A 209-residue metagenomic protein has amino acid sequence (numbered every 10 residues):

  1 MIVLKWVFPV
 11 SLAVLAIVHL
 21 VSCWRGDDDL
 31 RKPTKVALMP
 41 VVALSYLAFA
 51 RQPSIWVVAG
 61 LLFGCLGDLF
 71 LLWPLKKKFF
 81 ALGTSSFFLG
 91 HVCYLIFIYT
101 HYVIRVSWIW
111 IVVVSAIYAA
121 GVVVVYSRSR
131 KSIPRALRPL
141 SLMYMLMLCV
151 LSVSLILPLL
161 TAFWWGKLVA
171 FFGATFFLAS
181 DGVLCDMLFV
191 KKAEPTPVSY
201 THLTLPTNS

Functional and structural regions predicted by a protein language model:
M1-K5, S45-W56, I96-I109, I156-V169: Helix-coil boundary and interhelical linker segments in multi-pass alpha-helical membrane proteins
P9-V21, V42-A43, I111-S127, L148-S154: Hydrophobic core of alpha-helical transmembrane segments in multi-pass integral membrane proteins
I17-D28, L66-K77, V124-I133, C185-K191: C-terminal ends of transmembrane helices
R31-A37, F80-F88, I111, L137-Y144: Cytoplasmic-side transmembrane-helix entry/capping segments in multi-pass membrane proteins
A37-A48, S86-F97, S141-S154, L203: Small-residue-rich segments of transmembrane alpha-helices in multi-pass membrane proteins, especially helix faces
V125-T161: Active-site rim beta-loop-alpha module in soluble metabolic enzymes
F189-Y200: Interfacial loop-to-transmembrane junctions
T201-T207: Conserved small/polar residues in nucleotide/adenosyl-binding loops
